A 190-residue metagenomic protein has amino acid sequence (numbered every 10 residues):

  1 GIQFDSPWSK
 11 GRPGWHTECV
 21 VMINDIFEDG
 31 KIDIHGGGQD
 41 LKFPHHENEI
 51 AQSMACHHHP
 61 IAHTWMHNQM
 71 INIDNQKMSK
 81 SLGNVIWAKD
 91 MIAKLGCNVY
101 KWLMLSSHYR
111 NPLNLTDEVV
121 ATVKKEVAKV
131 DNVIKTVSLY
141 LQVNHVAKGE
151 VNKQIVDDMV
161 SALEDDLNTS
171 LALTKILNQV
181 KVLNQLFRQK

Functional and structural regions predicted by a protein language model:
G1-S138: Alpha-helical recognition segments enriched in aromatics with Gly/Pro capping that present substrate-recognition
C56-H59, A93, Y109-K190: Feature 926 captures the class I aminoacyl-tRNA synthetase adenylation module centered on the KMSKS loop
